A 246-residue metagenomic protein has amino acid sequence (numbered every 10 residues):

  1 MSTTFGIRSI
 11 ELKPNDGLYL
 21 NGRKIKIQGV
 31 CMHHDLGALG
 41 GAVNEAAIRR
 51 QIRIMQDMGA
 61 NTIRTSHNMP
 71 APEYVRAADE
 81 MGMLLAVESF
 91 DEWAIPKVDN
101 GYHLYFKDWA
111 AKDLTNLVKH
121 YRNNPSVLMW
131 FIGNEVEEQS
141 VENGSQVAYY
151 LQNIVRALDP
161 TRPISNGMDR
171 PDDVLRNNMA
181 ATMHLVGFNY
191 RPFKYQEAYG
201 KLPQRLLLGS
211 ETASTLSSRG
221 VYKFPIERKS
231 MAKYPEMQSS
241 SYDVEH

Functional and structural regions predicted by a protein language model:
M1-Y149, I164-S165: Active-site-adjacent substrate/metal-binding segments within catalytic domains of carbohydrate-active enzymes
I52, V75, L175-N177, Q196: Short hydrophobic/charged patches on amphipathic alpha-helices used for structural packing and interfaces
N61-I63, A181-V186: Short active-site oxyanion
M69-P72, M168-D173, R191-K194: Short acidic loop-to-helix transition motifs that present clustered carboxylates
G82-S89, H184-Y190, L206-T212: Short hydrophobic/aromatic-enriched beta-strand-loop microsegments
F90, E135-E137, D169-R170, R191 (+1 more regions): Catalytic metal-binding/acid-base residues of hydrolase active sites
I95-P96, D172, L216, G220: A short, histidine- and acid-enriched strand-loop-helix "catalytic/donor-clamping" loop that lines the nucleotide-sugar
L128-W130, Q146-G167, N178-A180, K194-H246: Substrate-binding clefts and catalytic carboxylate motifs of secreted carbohydrate-active enzymes
